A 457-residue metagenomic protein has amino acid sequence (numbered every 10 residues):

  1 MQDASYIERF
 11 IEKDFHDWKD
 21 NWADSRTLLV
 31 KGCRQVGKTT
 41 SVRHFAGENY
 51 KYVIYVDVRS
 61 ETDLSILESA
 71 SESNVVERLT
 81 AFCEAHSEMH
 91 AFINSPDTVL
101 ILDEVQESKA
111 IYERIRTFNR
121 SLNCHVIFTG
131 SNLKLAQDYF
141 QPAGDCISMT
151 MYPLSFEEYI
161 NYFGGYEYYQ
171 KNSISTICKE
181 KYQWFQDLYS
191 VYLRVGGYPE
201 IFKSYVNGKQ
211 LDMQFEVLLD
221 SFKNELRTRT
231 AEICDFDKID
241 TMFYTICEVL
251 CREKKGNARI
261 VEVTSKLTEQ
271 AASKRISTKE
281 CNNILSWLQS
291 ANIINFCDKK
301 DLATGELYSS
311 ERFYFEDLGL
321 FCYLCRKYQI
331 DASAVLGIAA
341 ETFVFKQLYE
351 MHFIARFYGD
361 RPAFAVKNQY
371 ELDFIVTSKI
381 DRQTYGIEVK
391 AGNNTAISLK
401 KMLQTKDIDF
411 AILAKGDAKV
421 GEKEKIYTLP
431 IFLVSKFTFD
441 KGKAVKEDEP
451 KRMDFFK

Functional and structural regions predicted by a protein language model:
M1-W22: N-terminal pre-Walker A segment at the start of P-loop NTPase domains
K38: Conserved lysine of the Walker
S41, F45: Hydrophobic positions on the alpha1 helix immediately C-terminal to the Walker A/P-loop
H90-I111: Conserved P-loop NTPase "ATPase switch" module shared by AAA+ and STAND
I101, H125-S131, T150: Structural recognition of the conserved hydrophobic beta-strand(s) that form the central parallel beta-sheet of P-loop
V126, L348, L372-N393: Conserved catalytic cores of phosphodiester-cleaving nucleases, focusing on short active-site segments
Q137-R252: Interdomain motor-coupling "hinge/lid" segment immediately C-terminal to the ATP-binding subdomain of NTP-driven enzymes
V206-L372, V376-S378: Accessory nucleic acid-recognition modules appended to NTPase machines
